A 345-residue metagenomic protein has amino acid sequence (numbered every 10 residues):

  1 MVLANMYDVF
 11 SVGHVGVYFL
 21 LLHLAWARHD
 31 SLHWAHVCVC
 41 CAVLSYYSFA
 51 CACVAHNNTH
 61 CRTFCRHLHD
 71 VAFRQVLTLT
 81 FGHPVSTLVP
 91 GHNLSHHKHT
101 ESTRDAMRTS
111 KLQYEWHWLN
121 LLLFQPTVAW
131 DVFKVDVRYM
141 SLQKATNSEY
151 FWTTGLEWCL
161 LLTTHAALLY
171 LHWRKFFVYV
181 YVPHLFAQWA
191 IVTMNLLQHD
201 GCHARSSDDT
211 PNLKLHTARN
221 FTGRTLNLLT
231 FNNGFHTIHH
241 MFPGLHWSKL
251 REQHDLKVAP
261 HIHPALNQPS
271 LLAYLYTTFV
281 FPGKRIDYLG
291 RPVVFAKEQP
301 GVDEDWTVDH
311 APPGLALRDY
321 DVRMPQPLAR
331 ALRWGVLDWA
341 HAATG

Functional and structural regions predicted by a protein language model:
M1-T59, C65-Y181, S248-G345: Non-catalytic, topology-defining segments of multipass membrane proteins
F49-V54, L196, N232, H236: Short alpha-helical catalytic segment bearing the HExxH-like zincin motif of zinc-dependent metalloproteases
V76-H83, L213-N232, L275: Cytosolic juxtamembrane regulatory segments of multi-pass membrane proteins
V182-A187: Transmembrane alpha-helical core residues of multi-pass small-molecule transporters, especially secondary transporters
Q188-T225: Membrane-interfacial segments at transmembrane helix termini in multi-pass membrane proteins
F242: Short, contiguous alpha-helical
